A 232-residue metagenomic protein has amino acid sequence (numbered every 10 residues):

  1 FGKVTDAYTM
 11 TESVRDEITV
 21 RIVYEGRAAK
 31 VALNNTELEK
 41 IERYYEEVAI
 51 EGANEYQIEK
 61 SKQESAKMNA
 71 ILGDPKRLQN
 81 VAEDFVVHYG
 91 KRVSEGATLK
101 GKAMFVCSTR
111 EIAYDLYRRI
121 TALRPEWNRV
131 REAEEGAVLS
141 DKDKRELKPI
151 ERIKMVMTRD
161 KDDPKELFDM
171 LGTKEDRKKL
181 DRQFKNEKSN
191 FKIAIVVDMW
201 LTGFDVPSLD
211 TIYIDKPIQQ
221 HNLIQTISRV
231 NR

Functional and structural regions predicted by a protein language model:
F1-K100, Y117-A122, N128-A133: Interdomain helical connector at the RecA1-RecA2 junction of SF1/SF2 helicase-like NTPases
F1-K3, E39-I41, R119-W127, L167-K174 (+2 more regions): Short secondary-structure boundary/capping segments
T9-M10, Q220-R232: Conserved SF2 helicase motif VI
I22, V31-T36, A113-D115, D162-L167 (+2 more regions): Switch/connector loops and helix/strand junctions flanking conserved nucleotide-binding motifs in nucleotide-processing
R27-K30, R110-E111, D160-K161, M199-T202 (+2 more regions): Short, glycine-/Ser/Thr-/acidic-enriched flexible segments
E64-V196: Conserved C-terminal RecA-like helicase domain
K192-V196, W200-Q225: A short beta-strand element within the Helicase C-terminal
